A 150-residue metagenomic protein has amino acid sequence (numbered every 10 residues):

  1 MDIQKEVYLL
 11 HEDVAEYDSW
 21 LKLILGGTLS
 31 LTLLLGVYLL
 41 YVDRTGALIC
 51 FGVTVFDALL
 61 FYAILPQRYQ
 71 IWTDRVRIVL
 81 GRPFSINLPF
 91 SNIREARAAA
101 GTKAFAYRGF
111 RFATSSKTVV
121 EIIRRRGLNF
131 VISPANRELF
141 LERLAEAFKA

Functional and structural regions predicted by a protein language model:
M1-Y41, F112, K117-R126: N-terminal membrane-targeting/pre-transmembrane regions
L34-R44, L59-P66: Structural signature of transmembrane alpha-helix termini at the membrane-water interface
Y41-T54: Hydrophobic alpha-helical transmembrane segments
V53-E95: Conserved beta-hairpin
I78-L139: Non-transmembrane, membrane-adjacent beta-strand/coil modules in membrane-associated proteins and peripheral
A147-F148: Pleckstrin homology
